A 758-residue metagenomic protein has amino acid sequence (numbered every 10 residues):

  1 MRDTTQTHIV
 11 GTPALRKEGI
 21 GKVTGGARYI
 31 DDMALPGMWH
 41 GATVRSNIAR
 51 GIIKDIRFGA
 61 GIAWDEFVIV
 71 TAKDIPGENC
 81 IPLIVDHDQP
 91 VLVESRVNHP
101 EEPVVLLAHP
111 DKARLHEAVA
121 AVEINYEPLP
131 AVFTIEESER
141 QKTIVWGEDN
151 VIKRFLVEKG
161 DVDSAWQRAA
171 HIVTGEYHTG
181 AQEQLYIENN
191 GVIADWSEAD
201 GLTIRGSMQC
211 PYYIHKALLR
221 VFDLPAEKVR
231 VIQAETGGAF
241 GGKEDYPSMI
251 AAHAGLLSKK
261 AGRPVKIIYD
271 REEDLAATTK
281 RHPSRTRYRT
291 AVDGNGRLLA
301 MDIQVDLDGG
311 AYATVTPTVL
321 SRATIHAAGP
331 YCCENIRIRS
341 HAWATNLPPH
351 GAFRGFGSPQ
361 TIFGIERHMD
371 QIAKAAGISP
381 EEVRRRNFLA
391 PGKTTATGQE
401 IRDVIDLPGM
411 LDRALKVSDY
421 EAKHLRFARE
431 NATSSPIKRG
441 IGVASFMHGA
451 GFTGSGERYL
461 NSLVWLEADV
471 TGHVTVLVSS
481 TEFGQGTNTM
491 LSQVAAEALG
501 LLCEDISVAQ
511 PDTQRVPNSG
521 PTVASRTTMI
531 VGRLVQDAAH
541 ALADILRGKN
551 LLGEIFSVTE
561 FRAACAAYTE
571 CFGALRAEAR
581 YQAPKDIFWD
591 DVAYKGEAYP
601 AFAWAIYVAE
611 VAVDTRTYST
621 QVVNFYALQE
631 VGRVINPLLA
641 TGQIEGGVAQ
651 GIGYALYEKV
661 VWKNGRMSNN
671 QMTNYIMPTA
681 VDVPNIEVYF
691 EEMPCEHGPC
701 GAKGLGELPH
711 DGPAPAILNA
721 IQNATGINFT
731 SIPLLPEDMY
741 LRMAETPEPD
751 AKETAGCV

Functional and structural regions predicted by a protein language model:
M1-G25, I30-M33, W39, I75-E78 (+10 more regions): Cofactor-centric catalytic regions
M1-I152, I172, K260: Flexible, low-hydrophobicity surface segments
P225-K228, N295, E381-R385, L502-S507: Short acidic capping loops at alpha-helix termini that bridge into adjacent secondary structure
C333, P349-T361, A524, L705-L708: A short glycine-threonine-serine/GTX helix/turn-capping micro-motif
S507-Q510, T679-A702: Generic long, charged, amphipathic alpha-helical segments
I721: N-terminal cationic and glycine-rich segments that engage phosphates or anionic surfaces
